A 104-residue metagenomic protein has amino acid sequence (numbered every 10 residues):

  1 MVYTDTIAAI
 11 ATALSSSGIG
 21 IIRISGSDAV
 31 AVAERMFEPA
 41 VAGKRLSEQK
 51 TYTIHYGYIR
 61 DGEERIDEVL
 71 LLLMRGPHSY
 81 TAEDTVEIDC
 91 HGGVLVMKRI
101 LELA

Functional and structural regions predicted by a protein language model:
M1-A104: A glycine-rich (often HGG/GG-containing) alpha/beta subdomain
